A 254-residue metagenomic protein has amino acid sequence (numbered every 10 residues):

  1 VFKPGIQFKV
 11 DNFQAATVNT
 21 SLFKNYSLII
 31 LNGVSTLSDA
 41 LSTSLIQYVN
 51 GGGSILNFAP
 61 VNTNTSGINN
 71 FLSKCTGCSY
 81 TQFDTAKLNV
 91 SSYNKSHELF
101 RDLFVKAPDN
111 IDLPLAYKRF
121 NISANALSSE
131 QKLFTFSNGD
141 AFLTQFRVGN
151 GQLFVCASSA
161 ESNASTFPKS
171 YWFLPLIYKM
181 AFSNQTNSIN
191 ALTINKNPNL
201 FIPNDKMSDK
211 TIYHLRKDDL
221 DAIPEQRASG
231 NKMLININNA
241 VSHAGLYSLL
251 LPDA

Functional and structural regions predicted by a protein language model:
V1-S242, L246-A254: A conserved amphipathic helix/loop scaffold that creates a polar/acidic microenvironment used either to coordinate
